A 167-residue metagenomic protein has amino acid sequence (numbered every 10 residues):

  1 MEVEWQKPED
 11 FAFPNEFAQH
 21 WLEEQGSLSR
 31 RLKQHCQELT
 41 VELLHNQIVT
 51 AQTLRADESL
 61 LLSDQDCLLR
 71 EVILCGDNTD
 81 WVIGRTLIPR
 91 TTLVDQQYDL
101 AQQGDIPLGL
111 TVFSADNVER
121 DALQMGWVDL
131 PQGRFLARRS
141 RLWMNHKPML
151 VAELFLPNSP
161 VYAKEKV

Functional and structural regions predicted by a protein language model:
M1-C75, T79-L130, L136-R138, W143-V167: N-terminal domain-onset segments
